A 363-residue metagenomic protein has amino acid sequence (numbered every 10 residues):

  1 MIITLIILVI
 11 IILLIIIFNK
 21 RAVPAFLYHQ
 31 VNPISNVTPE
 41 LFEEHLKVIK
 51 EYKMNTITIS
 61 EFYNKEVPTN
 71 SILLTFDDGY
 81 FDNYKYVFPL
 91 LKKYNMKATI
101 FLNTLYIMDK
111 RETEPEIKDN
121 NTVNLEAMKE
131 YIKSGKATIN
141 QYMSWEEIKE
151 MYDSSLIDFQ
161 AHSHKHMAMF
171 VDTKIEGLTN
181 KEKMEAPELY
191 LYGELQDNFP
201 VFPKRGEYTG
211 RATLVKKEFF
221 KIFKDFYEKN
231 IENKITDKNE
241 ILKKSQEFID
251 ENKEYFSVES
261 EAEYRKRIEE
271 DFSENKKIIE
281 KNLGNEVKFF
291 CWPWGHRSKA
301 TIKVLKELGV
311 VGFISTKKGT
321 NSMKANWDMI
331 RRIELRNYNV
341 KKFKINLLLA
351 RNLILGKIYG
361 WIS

Functional and structural regions predicted by a protein language model:
M1-T75, F81-D82, Y86, V171-S363: C-terminal active-site subregion of NodB/CE4 polysaccharide deacetylases
V31-I34, Y106-I107, G135-T138: Short histidine/acidic/glycine/proline-rich micro-motifs that form metal- and phosphate-coordinating active-site loops
N32, T104-Y106, S163-M167, H296: Active-site-proximal loop/turn and secondary-structure-junction residues that shape catalytic pockets, frequently
K50, L90-N95, S144-Q160, K306 (+1 more regions): Acidic (Asp/Glu)-rich catalytic clusters
Y80-F81, K165: Short active-site segment of divalent metal-dependent hydrolases/proteases that encodes the spacing between
N95-T122: A short, conserved beta-to-alpha structural element at the edge of catalytic cores that scaffolds binding
T99-F101, Q160, C291, F313-I314: Structural detector of well-ordered beta-strand residues that form the stable sheet scaffold of enzyme domains
R111-P115, N121-R211: A substrate-binding/cap region within the structured catalytic cores of diverse enzymes
